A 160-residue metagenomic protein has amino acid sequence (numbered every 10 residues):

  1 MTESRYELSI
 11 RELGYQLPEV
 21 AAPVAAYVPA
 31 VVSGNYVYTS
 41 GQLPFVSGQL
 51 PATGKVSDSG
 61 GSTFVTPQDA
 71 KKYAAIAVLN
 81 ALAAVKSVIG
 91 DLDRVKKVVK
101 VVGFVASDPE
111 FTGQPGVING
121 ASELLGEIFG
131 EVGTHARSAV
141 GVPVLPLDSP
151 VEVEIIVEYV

Functional and structural regions predicted by a protein language model:
M1-V160: Short, polar/acidic, helix-capping and beta-turn segments at strand->helix junctions that line the mouths
